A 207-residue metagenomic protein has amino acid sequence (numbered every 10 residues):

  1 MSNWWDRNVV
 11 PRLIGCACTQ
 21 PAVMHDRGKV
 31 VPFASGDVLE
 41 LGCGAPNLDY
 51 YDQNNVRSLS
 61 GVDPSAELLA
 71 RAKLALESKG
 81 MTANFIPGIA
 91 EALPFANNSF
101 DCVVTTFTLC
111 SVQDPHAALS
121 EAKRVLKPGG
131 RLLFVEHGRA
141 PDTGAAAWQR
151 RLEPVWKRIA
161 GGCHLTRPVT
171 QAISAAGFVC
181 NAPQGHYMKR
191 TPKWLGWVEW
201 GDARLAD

Functional and structural regions predicted by a protein language model:
N3-D6, P11-P21, V135-L195: C-terminal alpha-helical "lid/dimerization" subdomain adjacent to the S-adenosyl-L-methionine
A17-D37, N47-Y50: Conserved alpha-helix/loop element of class I SAM-dependent methyltransferases that forms part of the SAM/SAH-binding
G36, R57, D101: Conserved acidic residues
L39, C43-A92: Class I SAM-dependent methyltransferase SAM/SAH-binding core
E91-V103: A short acidic, Gly/Pro-enriched loop at the edge of an enzyme's catalytic core that lines a small-molecule cofactor
D101-D114: A short SAM/SAH-binding and catalytic strip from SAM-dependent methyltransferases
H116-P128: A short glycine-rich, Lys/Arg-flanked "PGG" loop and its adjoining helix->strand segment in the class I
V198-D207: C-terminal lobe and adjacent flexible extensions of AdoMet/dcAdoMet transferase-like proteins
